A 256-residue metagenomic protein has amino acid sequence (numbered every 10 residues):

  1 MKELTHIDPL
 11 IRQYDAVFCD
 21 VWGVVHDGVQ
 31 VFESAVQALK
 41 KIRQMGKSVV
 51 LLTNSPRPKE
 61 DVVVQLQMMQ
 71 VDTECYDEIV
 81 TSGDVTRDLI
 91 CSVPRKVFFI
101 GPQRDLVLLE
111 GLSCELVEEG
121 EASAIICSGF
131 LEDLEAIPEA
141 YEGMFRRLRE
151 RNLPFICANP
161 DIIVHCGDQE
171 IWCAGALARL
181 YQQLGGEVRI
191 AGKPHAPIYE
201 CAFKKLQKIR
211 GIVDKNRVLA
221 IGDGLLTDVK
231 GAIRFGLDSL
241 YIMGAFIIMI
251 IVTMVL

Functional and structural regions predicted by a protein language model:
M1-V21, H26-K47, L52-V80, D84-L256: Asp-based, Mg2+/Mn2+-dependent phosphohydrolase catalytic module
